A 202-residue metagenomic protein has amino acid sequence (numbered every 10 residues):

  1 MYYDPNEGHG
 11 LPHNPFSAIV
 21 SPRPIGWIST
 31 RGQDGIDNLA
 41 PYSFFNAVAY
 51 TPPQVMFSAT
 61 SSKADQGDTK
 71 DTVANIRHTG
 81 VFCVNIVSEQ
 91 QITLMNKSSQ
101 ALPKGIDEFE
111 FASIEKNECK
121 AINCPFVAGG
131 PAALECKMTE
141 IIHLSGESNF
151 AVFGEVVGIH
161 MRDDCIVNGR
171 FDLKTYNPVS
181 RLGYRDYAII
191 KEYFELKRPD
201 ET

Functional and structural regions predicted by a protein language model:
M1-T202: Basic, polyanion-binding surface patches
